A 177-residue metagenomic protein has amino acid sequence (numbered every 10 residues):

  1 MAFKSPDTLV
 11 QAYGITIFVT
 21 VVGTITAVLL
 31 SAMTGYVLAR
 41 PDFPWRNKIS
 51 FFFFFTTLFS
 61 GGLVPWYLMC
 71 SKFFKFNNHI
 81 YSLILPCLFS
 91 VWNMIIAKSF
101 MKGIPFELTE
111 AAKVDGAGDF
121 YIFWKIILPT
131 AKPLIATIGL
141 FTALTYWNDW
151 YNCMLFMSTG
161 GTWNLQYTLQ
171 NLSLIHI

Functional and structural regions predicted by a protein language model:
M1-I175: A hydrophobic, multi-pass inner-membrane permease signature
